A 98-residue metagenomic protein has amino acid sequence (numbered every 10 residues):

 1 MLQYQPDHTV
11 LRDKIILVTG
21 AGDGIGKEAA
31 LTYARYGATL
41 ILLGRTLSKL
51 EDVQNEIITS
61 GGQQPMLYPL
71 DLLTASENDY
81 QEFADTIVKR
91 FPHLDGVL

Functional and structural regions predicted by a protein language model:
M1-L17: Flexible N-terminal pre-Rossmann segment of NAD(P)-dependent oxidoreductases
I16-G20, L43: Conserved N-terminal Rossmann-fold NAD(P)-binding element of oxidoreductases
G22-G24: Conserved glycine-rich cofactor-binding loop
Y33: Aromatic pocket-lining residues of Rossmann-like dinucleotide-binding sites
A38-D52: Conserved glycine-rich Rossmann-like NAD(P)H-binding loop of the short-chain dehydrogenase/reductase
S60-S76: Rossmann-fold cofactor-recognition segment
G61-Q64, T86-V97: A glycine-rich helix->loop->beta "capping" turn within Rossmann-like NAD(P)(H)-dependent oxidoreductase domains
L73-R90: Conserved Rossmann-fold cofactor-binding substructure of NAD(P)-dependent oxidoreductases
